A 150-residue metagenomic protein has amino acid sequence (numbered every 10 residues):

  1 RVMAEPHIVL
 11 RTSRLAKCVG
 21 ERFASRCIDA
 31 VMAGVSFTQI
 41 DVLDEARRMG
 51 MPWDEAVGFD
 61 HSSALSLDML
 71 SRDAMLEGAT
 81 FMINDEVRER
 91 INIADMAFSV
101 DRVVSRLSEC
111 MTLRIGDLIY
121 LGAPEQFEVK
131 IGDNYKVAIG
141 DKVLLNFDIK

Functional and structural regions predicted by a protein language model:
R1-R114, L118, E125-K150: Catalytic-core "active-site belt" of small-molecule-metabolizing enzymes, emphasizing His/Asp/Glu-rich regions
